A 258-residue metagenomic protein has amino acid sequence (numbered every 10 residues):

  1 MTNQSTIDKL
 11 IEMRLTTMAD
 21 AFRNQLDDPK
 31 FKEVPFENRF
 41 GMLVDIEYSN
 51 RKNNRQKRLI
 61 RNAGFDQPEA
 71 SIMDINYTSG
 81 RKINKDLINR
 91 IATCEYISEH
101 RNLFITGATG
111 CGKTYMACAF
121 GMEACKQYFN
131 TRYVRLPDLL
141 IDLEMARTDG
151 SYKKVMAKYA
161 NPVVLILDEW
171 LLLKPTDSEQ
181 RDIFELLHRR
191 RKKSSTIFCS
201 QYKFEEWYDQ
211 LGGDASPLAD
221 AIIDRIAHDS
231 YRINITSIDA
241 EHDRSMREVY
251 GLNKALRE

Functional and structural regions predicted by a protein language model:
I11, T16-Q67: Interdomain "pre-motor" coupling segment immediately N-terminal to P-loop NTPase/helicase cores
F22, L139-A146, G150-A157, W170-E258: Replace "adjacent to P-loop NTPase cores in ATP/GTP-dependent enzymes" with "adjacent to NTP-binding cores
I75-R90: N-terminal pre-P-loop "Q-motif" helix
A92-H100: Phosphate-binding P-loop
H100-M116: Walker A/P-loop nucleotide-binding motif
R101, Y128-N130, N161-V164, K192-F198: Loop/turn-to-beta-strand initiation segments
G121-V134: Post-Walker A helix-loop "phosphate-sensing" segment adjacent to the P-loop in P-loop NTPases
